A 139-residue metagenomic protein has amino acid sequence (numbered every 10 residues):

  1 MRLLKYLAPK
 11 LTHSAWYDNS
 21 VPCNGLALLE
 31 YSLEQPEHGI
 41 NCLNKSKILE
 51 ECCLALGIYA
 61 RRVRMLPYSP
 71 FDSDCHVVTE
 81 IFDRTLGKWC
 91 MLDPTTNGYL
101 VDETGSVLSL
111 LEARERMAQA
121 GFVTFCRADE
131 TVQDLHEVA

Functional and structural regions predicted by a protein language model:
M1-N41: Secondary-structure boundary elements
L3, L7, Q35-R64, T79: Cysteine-centered nucleophilic/redox motifs
Y6-S14, C52-L56, R116, A120: Structured segments of extracytoplasmic/periplasmic soluble domains in secreted or envelope-associated proteins
W16, R62, G87-W89: Short, solvent-exposed secondary-structure capping/transition elements
I58, C75-V77, K88: Generic beta-strand structural signal
R64-L66, D93-P94: Glycine-rich, histidine-containing beta strand-loop boundary motifs that form or position
M65-V78: Beta-rich nucleic-acid/ligand-interaction surfaces
F71, I81-A139: His-Asp-centered catalytic microenvironments across diverse enzyme cores, prominently the transglutaminase-like
